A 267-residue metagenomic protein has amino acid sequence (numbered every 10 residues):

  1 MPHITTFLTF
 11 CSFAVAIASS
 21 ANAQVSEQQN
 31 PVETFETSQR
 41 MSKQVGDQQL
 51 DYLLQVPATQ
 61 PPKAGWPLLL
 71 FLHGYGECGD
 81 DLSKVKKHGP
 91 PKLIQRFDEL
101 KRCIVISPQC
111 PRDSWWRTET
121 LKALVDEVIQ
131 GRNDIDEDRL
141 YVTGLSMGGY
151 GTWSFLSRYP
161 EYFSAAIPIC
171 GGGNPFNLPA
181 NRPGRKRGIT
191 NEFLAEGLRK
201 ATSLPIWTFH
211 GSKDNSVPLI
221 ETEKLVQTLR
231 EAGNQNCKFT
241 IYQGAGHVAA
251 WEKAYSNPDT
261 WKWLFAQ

Functional and structural regions predicted by a protein language model:
M1-T9: Bacterial N-terminal signal peptides that target proteins for export
L8-A18: Bacterial N-terminal signal peptides
A21-L68, C103, T143-L145, P179-A180 (+5 more regions): A domain-start/cap signature at the N-terminus of enzymes
T59-A64, D113-M147, S157-Y162: Gly/Ser-rich "nucleophile elbow"/oxyanion-hole loop immediately N-terminal to the catalytic nucleophile in hydrolases
L68, L72-L124: Active-site machinery of serine-nucleophile hydrolases
G151-F155: Hydrolases whose catalytic domains are alpha/beta-hydrolase-1, hotdog thioesterase, or metallo-beta-lactamase-like
A165, C170-P258: The feature captures the conserved acid-bearing segment of alpha/beta-hydrolase catalytic domains
Y255-Q267: Catalytic active-site module of serine/aspartate enzymes centered on a nucleophile-bearing elbow/loop
